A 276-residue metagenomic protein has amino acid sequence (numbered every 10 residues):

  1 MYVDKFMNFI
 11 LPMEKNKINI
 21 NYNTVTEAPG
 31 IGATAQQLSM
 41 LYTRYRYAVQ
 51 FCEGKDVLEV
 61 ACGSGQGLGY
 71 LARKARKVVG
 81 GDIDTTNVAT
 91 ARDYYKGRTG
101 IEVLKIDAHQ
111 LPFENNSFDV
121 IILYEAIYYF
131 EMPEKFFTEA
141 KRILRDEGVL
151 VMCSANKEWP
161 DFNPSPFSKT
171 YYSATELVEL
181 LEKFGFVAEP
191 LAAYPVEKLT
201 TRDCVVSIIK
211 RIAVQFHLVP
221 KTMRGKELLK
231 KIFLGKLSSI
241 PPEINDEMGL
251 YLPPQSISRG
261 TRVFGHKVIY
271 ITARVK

Functional and structural regions predicted by a protein language model:
Y2-Q110, F137, Y251-L252, R262-A273: Conserved N-terminal segment of class I S-adenosyl-L-methionine
E14, V151, V196-K276: A C-terminal cap/extension of S-adenosyl-L-methionine-dependent methyltransferases that defines the acceptor-substrate
H109-V120: A short acidic, Gly/Pro-enriched loop at the edge of an enzyme's catalytic core that lines a small-molecule cofactor
L123-A126: A short beta-strand submotif of the Rossmann-like class I SAM-dependent methyltransferase core that lines
E134-D146: A short glycine-rich, Lys/Arg-flanked "PGG" loop and its adjoining helix->strand segment in the class I
G148-S154: Conserved beta-strand signature within the Rossmann-like core of class I S-adenosyl-L-methionine
D161-L180: Acceptor-substrate binding/catalytic loop of class I
F186-E197: Conserved S-adenosyl-L-methionine
